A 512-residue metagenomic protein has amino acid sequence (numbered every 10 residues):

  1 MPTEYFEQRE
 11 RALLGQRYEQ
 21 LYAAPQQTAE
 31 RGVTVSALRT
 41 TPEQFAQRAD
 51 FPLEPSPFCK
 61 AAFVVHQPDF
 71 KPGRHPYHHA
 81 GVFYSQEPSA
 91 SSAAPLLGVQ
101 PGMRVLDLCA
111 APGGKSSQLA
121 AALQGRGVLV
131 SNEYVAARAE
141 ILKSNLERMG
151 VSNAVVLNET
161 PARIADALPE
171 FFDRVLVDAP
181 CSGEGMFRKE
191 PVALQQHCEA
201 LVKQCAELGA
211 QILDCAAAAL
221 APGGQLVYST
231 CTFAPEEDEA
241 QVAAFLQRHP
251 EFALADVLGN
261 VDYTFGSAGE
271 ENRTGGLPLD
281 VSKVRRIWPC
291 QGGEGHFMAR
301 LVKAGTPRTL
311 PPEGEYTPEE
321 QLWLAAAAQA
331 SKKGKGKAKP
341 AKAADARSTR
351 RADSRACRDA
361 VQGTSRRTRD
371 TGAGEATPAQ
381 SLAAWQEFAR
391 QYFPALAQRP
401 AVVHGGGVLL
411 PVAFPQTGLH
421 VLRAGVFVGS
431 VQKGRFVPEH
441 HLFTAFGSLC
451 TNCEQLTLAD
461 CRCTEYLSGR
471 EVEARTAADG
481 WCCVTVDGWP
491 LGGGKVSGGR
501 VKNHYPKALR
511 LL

Functional and structural regions predicted by a protein language model:
M1-R48, A304-L512: Polybasic, low-complexity RNA-engagement segments
E54, F58-V99, L142, V496 (+1 more regions): Class I SAM-dependent transferase core
G102-A111: Conserved class I S-adenosyl-L-methionine
P112-G125: Conserved SAM-binding loop of SAM-dependent methyltransferases across substrates and taxa, primarily the Class I
L123-Q124, L220-P222: Helix-to-beta-strand junctions that scaffold the AdoMet/dcAdoMet cofactor pocket in Class I SAM-dependent enzymes
R126-V130: Short beta-strand element of Class I
N132-E170, V177: S-adenosyl-L-methionine
A137, R174-D214, V227, C231-E239: Mobile active-site "lid"/loop adjacent to the S-adenosyl-L-methionine
